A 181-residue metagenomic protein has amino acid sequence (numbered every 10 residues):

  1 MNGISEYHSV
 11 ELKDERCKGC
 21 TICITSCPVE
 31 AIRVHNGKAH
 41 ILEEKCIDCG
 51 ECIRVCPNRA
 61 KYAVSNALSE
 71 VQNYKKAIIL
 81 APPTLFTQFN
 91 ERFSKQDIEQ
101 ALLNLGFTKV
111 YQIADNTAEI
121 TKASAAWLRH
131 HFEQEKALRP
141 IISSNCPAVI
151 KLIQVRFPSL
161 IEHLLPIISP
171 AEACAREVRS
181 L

Functional and structural regions predicted by a protein language model:
N2-D14, K18-E43, I47, E51-N66: Iron-sulfur cluster-binding cysteine motifs and their immediate structural context in ferredoxin-like electron-transfer
V64-L181: Iron-sulfur-associated redox domains of electron-transfer enzymes in respiratory and anaerobic energy metabolism
